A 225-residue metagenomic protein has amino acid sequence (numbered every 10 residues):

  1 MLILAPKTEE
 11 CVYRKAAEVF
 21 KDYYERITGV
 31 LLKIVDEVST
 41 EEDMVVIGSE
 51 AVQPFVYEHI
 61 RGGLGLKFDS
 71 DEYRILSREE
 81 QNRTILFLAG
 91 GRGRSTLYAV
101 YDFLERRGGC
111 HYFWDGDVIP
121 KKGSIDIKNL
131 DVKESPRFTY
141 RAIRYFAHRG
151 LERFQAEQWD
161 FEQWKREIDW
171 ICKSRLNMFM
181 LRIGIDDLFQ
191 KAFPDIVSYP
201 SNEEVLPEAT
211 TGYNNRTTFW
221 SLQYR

Functional and structural regions predicted by a protein language model:
M1-R78, G123-K133: Acidic, contiguous N-terminal accessory segments
A16-V19, Y23, L66-R225: Feature activates predominantly on carbohydrate-active enzymes
